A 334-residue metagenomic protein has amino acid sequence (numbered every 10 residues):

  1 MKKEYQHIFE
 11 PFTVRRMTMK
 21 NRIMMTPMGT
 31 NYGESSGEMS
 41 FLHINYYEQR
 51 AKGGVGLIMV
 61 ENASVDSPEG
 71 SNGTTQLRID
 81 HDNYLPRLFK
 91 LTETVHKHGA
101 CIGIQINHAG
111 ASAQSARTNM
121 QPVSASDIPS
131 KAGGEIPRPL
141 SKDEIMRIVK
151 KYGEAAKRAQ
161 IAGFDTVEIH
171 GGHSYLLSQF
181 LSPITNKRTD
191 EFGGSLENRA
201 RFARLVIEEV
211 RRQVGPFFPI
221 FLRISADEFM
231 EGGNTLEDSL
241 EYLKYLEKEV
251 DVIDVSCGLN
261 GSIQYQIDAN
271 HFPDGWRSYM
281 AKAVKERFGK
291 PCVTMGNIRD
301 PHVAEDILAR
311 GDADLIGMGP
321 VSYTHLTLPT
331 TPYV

Functional and structural regions predicted by a protein language model:
K2-I102, N107, I148: N-terminal capping/small domains of soluble enzymes
K20-I23, V55-G56, H96-I102, G163-D165 (+4 more regions): Short, well-ordered coil/turn segments that N-cap beta-strands
M28-T30, A63, N107-A109, G172 (+4 more regions): Active-site beta-loop-alpha junctions enriched in small/polar residues
K52, P68, G110-S278, R287: Alpha/beta enzyme core
I104-N107, V149-Y152, T294-H302, V321: Glycine-rich beta-to-alpha transition loops that act as phosphate-gripper elements at the mouths of alpha/beta enzyme
R299-D312: Catalytic cores of alpha/beta
D312-L326: Glycine-rich phosphate-binding active-site loops on the catalytic face of alpha/beta enzymes
H325, T330-V334: Single conserved hydrophobic/aromatic residue that forms the stacking wall/gate of nucleotide- or nucleobase-binding
